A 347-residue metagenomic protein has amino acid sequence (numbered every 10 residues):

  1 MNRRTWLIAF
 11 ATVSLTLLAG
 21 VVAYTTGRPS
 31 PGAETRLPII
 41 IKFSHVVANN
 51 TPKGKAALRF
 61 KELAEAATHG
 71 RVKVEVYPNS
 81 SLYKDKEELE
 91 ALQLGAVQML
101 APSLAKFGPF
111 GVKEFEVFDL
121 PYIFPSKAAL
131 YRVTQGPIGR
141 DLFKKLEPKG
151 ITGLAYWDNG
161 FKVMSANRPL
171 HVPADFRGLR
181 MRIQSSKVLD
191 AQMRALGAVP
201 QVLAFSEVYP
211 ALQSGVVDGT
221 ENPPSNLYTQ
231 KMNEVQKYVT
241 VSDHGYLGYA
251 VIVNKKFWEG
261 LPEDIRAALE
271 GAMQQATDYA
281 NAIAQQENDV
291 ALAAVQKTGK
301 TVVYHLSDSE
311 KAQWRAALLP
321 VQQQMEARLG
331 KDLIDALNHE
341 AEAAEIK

Functional and structural regions predicted by a protein language model:
N2-A129, P137-I138, L146-K347: N-terminal secretory/targeting leader peptides
